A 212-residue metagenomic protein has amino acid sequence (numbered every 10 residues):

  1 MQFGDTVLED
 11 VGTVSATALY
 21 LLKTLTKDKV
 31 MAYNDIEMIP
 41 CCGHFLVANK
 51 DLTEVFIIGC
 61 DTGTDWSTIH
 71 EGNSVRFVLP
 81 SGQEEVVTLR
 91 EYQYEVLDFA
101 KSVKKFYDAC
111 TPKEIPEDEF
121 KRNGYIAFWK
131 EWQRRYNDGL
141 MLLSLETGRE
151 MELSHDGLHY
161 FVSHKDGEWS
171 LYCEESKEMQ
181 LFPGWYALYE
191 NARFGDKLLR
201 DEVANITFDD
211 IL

Functional and structural regions predicted by a protein language model:
M1, G12-S15, D35-T62, L145-E174: Amphipathic, interaction-prone secondary-structure segments
F3-G4, T64-V87, G167-L188: Intrinsically disordered, low-complexity regulatory segments enriched in Ser/Thr/Pro and charged residues
T6-G43, K130-E152: Negatively charged, low-complexity tracts enriched in Asp/Glu with abundant Ser/Thr
T6-L8, E84, H159: Short, mixed charged/polar active-site loops that provide acid/base catalysis or chelate metal/phosphate cofactors
E9-N34, D166-D201: Acidic, aromatic-enriched beta-alpha/helix-loop junctions
V30-F45, F106-E131, E150-H159, N205 (+1 more regions): Short glycine-rich, low-complexity/disordered patches
E71-E131: Mixed-charge, glycine-accented linear interaction segment located at domain edges/termini
K130-L142, S170-L171, Y186-L212: Cysteine-centric segments in proteins
